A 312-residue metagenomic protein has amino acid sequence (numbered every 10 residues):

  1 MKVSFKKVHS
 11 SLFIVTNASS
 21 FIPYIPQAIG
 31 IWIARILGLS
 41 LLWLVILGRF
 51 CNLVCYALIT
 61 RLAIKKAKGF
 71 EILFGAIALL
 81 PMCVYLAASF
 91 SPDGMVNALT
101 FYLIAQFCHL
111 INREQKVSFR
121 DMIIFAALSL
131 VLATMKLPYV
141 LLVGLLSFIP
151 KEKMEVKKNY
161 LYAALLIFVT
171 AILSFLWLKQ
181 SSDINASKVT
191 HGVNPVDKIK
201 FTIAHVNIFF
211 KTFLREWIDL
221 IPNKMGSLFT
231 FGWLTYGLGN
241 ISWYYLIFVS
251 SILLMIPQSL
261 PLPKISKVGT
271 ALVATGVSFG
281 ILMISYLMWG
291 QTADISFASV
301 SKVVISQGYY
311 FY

Functional and structural regions predicted by a protein language model:
M1-V45: Interfacial juxtamembrane loops and adjacent helix segments that form the catalytic/substrate-binding surfaces
L39-L42, T60-P81: Transmembrane-helix signature of polytopic, membrane-embedded enzymes that assemble or transfer cell-envelope glycans
L62, N97-R113, F125: Specific aromatic-rich, kink-prone transmembrane helix
S89-V96: Short acidic/glycine- and proline-prone juxtamembrane loop motifs at membrane-interface regions of multi-pass membrane
Q106-K116, V140-V169: Perimembrane helix-loop-helix junctions
D121-L137, L142-F148: Membrane-interface alpha helices of multi-pass inner-membrane proteins
M122-S129, K153-K179, V268-V277: Hydrophobic alpha-helical membrane-interfacial segments at the cytosolic entry of transmembrane helices
F175-S259: Membrane-lumen/periplasm interface segments of multi-pass, membrane-embedded glycan/lipid transferases
